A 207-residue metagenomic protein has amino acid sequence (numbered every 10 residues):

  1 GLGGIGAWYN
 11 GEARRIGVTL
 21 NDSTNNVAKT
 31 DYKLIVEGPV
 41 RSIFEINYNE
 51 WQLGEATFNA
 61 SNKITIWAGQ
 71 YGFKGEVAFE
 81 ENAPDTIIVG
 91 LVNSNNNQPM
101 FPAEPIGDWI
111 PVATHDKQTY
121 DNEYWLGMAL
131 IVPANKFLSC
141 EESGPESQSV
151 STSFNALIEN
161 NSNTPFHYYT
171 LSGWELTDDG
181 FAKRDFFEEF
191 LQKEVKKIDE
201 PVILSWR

Functional and structural regions predicted by a protein language model:
G1-G3, R184-D185: Beta-strand-rich N-terminal accessory domains
L2-G69: Extended, loop-rich substrate-binding clefts of extracytoplasmic carbohydrate-active enzymes
K33-V40, A68, F79-D85, I158-P165: A short, structured loop/turn motif at beta-sheet edges
N47-N49, A78-E80, V92, L171-E175: Solvent-exposed residues in well-ordered beta-strands and their adjoining turns, especially edge/terminal strands
Q52-G54, N97-I110, K136-G144: Solvent-exposed beta-strand/loop surfaces of large extracellular or lumenal domains
A60, I64, Y71-P105: Acidic (Asp/Glu-rich), glycine- and aromatic
I106-L138: A recognition module on extended beta-rich or small alphabeta surfaces enriched in W/G with H and D/E
V132-R207: Beta-strand-rich recognition/accessory modules
